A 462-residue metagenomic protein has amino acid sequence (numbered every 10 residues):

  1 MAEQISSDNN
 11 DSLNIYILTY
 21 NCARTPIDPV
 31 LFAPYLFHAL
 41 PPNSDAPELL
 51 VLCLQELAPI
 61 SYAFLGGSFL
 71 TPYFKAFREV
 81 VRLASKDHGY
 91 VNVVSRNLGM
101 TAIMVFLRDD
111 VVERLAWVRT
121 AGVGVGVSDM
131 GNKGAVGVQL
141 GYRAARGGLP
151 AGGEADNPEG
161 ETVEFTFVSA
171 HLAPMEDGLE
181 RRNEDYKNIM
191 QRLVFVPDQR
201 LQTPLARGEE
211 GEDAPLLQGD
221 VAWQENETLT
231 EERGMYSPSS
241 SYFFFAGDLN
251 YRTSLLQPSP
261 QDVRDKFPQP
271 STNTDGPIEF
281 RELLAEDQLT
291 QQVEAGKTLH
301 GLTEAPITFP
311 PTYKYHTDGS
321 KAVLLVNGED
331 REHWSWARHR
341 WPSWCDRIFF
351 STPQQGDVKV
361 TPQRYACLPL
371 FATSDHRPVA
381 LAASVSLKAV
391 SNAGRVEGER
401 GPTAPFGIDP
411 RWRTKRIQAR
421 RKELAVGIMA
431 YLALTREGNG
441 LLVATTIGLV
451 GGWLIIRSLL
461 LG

Functional and structural regions predicted by a protein language model:
M1-I5, L36-A39, H88-V93, G122-G126 (+5 more regions): Eukaryotic intrinsically disordered and solvent-exposed regulatory patches
M1-V93, M100-M104, G178-R181, Y186 (+4 more regions): N-terminal, active-site-proximal structural segment of metallo-dependent hydrolase catalytic domains
I5-N10, R24, S44, S61-F69 (+11 more regions): Short amphipathic alpha-helical molecular recognition features
D11-L18, A46-L50, H88, M100-A102 (+7 more regions): Core residues of folded domains in eukaryotic genome-function proteins
L18-T25, C53-I60, S95-L98, L107-D109 (+6 more regions): Structured beta-strand/turn binding interfaces of compact recognition modules in eukaryotic regulators
R24-D28, A58-Y62, T101-I103, V112-L115 (+10 more regions): Eukaryotic short linear interaction motifs
L57-M175: Structured beta-strand-rich core segments of catalytic domains in phosphoester-bond hydrolases
V80-G89, V168, R181-G427: Catalytic lobes of large eukaryotic enzymes
